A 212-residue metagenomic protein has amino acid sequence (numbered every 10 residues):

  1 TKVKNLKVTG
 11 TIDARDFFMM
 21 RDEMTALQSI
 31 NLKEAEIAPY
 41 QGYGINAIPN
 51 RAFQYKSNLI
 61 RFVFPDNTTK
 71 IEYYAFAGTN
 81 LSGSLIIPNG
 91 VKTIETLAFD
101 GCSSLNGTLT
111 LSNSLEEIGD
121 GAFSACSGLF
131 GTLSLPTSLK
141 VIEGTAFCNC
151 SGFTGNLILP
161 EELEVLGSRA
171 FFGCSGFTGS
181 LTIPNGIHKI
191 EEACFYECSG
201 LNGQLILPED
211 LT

Functional and structural regions predicted by a protein language model:
K4-I12, L27-G44, S57-K70, T79-T93 (+5 more regions): Structural signature of tandem-repeat unit edges
F17-T25, Q41-Y55: Extracellular beta-strand-rich solenoid/capping regions of secreted or surface-exposed proteins that bind or remodel
P49-A52, E72-A77, E95-D100, G119-S124 (+3 more regions): Consensus positions within tandem repeat domains that build extended binding/scaffold surfaces
